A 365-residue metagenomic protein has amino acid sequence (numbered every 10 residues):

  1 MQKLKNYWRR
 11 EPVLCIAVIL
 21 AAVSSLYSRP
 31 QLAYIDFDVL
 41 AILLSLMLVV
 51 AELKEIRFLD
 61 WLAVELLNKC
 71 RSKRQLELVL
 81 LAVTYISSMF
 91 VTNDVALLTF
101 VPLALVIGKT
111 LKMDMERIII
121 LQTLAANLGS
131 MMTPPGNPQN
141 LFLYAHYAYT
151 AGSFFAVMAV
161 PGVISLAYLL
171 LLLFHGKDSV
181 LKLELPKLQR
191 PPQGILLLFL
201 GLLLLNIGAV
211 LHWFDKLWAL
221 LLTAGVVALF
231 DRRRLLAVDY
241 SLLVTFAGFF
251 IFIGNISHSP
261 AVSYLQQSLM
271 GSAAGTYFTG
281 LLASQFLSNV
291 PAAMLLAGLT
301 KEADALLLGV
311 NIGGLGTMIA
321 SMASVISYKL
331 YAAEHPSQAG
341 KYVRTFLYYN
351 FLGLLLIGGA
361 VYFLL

Functional and structural regions predicted by a protein language model:
M1-I16, S72-K73, R190-L197, R344: N-terminal membrane topogenic signal
Q2, V64, H175-L200, R232-L236: Flexible interhelical linker loops that connect adjacent transmembrane helices in multi-pass membrane transporters
E11, F37-D38, V64-L78, R117-L124 (+2 more regions): Cytoplasmic-side transmembrane-helix entry/capping segments in multi-pass membrane proteins
S24-D36, L365: Short, hydrophobic transmembrane alpha-helix segments
Y34, A51, I56, D60-E65 (+1 more regions): Transmembrane helical segments that form the transport core of multi-pass membrane transport proteins
D38-V39, N68-L81, T110-I118, Q193-L197 (+2 more regions): Membrane-interfacial loop-to-helix junctions in multi-pass transporters
I86-M131, M294-L308, P336-Q338, L355 (+1 more regions): Hydrophobic transmembrane alpha-helices that form the pore/transport pathway of multi-pass ion and small-solute
F155-L170, F278-L365: C-terminal transmembrane helix pair
